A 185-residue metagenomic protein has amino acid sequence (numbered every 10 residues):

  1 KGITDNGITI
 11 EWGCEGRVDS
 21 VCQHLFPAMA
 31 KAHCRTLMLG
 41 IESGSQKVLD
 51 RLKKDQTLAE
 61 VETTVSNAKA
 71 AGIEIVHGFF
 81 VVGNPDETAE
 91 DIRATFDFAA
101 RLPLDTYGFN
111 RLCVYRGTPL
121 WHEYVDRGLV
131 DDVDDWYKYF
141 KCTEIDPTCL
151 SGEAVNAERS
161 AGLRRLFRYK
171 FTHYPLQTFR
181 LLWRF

Functional and structural regions predicted by a protein language model:
I3-L181: A structural motif corresponding to the C-terminal lobe/cap of the Radical SAM core domain
R184-F185: Hydrophobic alpha-helical membrane-insertion signals
